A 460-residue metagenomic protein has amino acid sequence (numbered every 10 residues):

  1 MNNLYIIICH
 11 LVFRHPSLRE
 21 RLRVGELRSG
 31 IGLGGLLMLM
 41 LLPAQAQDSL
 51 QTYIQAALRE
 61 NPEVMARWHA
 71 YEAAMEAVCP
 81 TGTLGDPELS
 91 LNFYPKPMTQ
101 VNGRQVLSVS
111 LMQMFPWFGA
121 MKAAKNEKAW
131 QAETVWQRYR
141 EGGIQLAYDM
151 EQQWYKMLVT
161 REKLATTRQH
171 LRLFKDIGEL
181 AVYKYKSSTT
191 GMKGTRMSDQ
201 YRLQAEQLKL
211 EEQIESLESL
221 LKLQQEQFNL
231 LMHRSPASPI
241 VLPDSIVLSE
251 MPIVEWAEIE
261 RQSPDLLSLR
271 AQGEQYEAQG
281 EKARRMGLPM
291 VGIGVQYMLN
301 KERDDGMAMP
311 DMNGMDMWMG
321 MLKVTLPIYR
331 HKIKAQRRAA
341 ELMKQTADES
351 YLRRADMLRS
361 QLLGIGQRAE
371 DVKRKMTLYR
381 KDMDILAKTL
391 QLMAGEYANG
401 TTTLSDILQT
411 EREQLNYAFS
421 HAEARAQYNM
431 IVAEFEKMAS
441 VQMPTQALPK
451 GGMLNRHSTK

Functional and structural regions predicted by a protein language model:
R19-R21, G25, S29-I31: Glycine-biased, low-complexity coil/linker segments
L37, A44-E88, F93, M114-F115 (+9 more regions): Bacterial Sec-pathway N-terminal export signals of envelope proteins
M65-H69, G82, P116-L146, R196-S198 (+6 more regions): Sec/SRP-type N-terminal targeting helices
R67, L89-L91, L111, K128 (+3 more regions): Membrane-embedded beta-strand positions of outer-membrane beta-barrel proteins
P87-A124, P243-E250, G294-K332, P449-K460: Small/polar, glycine/serine/threonine/aspartate-rich low-complexity segments that form flexible
Q145-R261, I365-R368, V372, Q414: Periplasmic alpha-helical coiled-coil/stalk elements that build and connect Gram-negative outer-membrane
N399-E423: Short terminal targeting/anchoring segments
S420-K460: Acidic, low-complexity, intrinsically disordered peripheral segments
